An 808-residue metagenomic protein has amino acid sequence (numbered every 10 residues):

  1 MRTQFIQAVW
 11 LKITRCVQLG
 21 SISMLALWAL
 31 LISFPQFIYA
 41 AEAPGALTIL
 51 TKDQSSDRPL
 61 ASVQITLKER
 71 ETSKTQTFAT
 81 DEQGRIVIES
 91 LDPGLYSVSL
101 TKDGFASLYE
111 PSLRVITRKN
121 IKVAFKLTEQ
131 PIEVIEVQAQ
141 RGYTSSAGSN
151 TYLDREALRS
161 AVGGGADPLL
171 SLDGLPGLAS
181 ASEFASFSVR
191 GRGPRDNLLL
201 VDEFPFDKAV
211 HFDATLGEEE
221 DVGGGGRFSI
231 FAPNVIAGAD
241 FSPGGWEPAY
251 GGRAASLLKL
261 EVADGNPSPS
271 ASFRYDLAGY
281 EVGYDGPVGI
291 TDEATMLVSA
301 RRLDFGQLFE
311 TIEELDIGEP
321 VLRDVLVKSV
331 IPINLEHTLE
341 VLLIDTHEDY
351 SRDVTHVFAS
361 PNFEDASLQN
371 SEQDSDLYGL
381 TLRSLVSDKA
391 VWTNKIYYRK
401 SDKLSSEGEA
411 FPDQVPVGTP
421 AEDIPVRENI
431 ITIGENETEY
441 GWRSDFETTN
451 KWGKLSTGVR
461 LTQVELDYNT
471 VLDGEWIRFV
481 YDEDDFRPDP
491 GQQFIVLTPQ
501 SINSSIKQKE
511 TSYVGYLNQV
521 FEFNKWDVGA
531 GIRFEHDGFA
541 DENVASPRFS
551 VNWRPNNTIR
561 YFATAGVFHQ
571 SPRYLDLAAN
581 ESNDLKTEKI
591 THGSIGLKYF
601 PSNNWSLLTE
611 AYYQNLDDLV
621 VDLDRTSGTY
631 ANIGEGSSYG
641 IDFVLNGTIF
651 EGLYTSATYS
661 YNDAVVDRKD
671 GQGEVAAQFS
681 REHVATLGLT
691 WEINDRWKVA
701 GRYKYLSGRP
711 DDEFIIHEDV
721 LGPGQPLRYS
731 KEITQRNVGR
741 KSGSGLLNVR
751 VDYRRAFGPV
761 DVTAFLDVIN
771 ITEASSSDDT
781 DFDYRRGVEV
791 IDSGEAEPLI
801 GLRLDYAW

Functional and structural regions predicted by a protein language model:
L50-S56, Q64-R70, T101-D103, I116-G165 (+6 more regions): Short, acidic, small-residue-rich periplasmic hinge/interaction motif at the N-terminus of Gram-negative outer-membrane
K122, E220-S270: A beta-strand signature from Gram-negative outer-membrane beta-barrel systems, especially the internal plug domain
L169-V210: Extracytoplasmic beta-strand/coil segments of soluble accessory domains associated with Gram-negative outer-membrane
V210, D349, T355-V357, W553-S594 (+3 more regions): Surface-exposed extracellular loop regions of Gram-negative outer-membrane beta-barrel proteins, predominantly
S272, L277-R302, L315-Y350, N370-W392 (+2 more regions): Transmembrane beta-barrel wall of Gram-negative outer-membrane proteins
V391-Y397, S401-S405, R554, T587-T655 (+2 more regions): Membrane-embedded beta-barrel scaffold of Gram-negative outer-membrane proteins
E522-D527, Y613-N615, N632-I715, D805: Gram-negative outer-membrane beta-barrel transporters
T655, R696, Y705-P726, S742-L746 (+1 more regions): C-terminal beta-signal and adjacent terminal beta-strands/loops of Gram-negative outer-membrane beta-barrel proteins
